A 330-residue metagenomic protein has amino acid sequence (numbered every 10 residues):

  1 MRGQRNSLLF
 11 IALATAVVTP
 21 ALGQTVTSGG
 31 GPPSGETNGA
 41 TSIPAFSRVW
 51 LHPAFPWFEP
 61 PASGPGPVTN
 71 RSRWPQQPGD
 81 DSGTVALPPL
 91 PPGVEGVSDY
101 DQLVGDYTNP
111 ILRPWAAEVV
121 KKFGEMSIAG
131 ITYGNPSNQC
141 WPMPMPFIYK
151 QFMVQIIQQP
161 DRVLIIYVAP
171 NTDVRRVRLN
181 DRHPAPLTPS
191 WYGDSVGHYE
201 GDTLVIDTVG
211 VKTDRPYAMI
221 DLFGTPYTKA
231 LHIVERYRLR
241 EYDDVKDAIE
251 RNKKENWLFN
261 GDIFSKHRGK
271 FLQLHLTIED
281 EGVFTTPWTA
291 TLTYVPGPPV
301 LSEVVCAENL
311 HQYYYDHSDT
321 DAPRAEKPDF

Functional and structural regions predicted by a protein language model:
M1-I11: Bacterial N-terminal signal peptides that target proteins for export
G3, L22-F330: PEST-like low-complexity, intrinsically disordered acidic/proline/serine-rich tracts that flank trafficking/processing
F10-P20: Bacterial N-terminal signal peptides
